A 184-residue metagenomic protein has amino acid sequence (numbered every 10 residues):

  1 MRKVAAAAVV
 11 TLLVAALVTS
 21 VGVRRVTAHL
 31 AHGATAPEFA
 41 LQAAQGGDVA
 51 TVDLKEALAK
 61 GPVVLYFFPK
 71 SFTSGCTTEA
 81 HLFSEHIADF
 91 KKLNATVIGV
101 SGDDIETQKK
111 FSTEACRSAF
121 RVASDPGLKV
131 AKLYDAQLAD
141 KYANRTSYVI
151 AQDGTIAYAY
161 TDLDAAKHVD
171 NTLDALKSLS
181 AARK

Functional and structural regions predicted by a protein language model:
M1-V9: Bacterial N-terminal signal peptides that target proteins for export
V9-L17: Bacterial N-terminal signal peptides
A16-A43: N-proximal helix/coil linker or "cap" segments that precede and/or mark the start of modular domains
P37, P62, N144-T146: Short loop/turn microsegments at loop-to-beta-strand junctions
A40-P62: A short beta-strand-turn-helix
L54-F83: Short active-site neighborhood of thiol/selenol oxidoreductases, capturing the structured segment around
T77-C116, P126-K132: Structural microenvironment flanking redox-active thiols in thiol-disulfide oxidoreductases
A143-K184: Thiol-/selenol-based redox modules, centered on thioredoxin-like and closely related oxidoreductase domains
